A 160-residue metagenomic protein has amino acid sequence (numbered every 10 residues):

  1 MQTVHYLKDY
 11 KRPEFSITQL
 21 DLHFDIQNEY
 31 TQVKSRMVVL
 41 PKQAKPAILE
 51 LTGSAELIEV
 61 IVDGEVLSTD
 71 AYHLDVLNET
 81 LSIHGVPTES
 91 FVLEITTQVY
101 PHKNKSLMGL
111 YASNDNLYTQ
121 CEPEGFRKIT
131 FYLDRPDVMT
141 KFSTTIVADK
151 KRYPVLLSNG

Functional and structural regions predicted by a protein language model:
M1-G160: Acidic/His-enriched low-complexity segments
